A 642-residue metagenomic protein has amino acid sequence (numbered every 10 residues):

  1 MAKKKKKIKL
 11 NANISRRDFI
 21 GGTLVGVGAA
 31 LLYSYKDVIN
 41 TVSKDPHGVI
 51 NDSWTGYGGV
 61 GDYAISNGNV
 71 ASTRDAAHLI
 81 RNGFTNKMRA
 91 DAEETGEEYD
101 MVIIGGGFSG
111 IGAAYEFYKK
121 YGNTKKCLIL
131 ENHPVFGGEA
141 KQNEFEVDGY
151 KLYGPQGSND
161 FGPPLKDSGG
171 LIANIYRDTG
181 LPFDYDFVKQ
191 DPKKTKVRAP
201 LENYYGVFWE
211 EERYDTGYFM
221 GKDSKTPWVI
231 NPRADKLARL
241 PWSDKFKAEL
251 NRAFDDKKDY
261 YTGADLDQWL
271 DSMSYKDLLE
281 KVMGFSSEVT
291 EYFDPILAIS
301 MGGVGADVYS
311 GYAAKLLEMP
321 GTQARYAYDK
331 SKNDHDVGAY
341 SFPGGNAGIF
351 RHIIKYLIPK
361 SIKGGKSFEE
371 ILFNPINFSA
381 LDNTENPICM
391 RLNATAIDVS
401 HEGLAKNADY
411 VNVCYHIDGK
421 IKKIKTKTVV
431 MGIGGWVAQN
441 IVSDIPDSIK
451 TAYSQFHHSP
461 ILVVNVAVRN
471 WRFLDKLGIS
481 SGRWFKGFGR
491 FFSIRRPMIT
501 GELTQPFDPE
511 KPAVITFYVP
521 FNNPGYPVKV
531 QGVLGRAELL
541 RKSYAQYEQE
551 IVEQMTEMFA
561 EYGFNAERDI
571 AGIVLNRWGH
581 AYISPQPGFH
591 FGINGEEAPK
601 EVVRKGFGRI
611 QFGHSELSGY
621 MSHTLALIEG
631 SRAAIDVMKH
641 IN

Functional and structural regions predicted by a protein language model:
M1-I14, T41-K44: N-terminal secretory signal peptides
S15-L32: N-terminal export leaders
K44-A90, E212, H416-I417, A467 (+1 more regions): Conserved flavin/dinucleotide-binding core of flavoenzymes
G58, D75, R89-D267: N-terminal glycine-rich phosphate/pyrophosphate-binding loop and immediately adjacent elements
D100-Y115, L130-H133, T428-G435, N465 (+3 more regions): Conserved beta-strand->loop/alpha-helix structural units within folded catalytic cores of enzymes with alpha/beta
P155-K166, Y261-Q268, H335-G344, K450-Q455 (+2 more regions): Active-site rim elements
N251-A394, L404-A408: Active-site/ligand-binding neighborhood in enzyme catalytic cores
I388, L392-T516, P520-G525: Mid-domain catalytic core of redox enzymes that form a hydrophobic substrate pocket/lid adjacent to a catalytic redox
